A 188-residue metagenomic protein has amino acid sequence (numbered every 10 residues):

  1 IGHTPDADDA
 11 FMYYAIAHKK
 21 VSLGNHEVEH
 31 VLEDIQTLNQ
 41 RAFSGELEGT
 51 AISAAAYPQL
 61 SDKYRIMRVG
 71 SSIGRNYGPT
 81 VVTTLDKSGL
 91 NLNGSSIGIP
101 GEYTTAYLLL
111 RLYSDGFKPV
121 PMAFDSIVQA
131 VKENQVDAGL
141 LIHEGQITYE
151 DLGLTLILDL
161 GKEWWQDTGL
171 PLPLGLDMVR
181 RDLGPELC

Functional and structural regions predicted by a protein language model:
I1-H18, G78-D137, E144: Bilobed "Venus flytrap"/periplasmic-binding protein-like clamshell domains and structurally analogous long
I1-S72, T83, N93-S96, C188: N-terminal hydrophobic or amphipathic helices and topogenic motifs
A42, A51, P121, G139-L141: A structural signal for short, well-ordered beta-strand segments and their strand-loop junctions that often border
S53-A55, G70, L85-K87, Y103 (+2 more regions): Short, flexible active-site-adjacent loop segments at beta-strand->alpha-helix junctions, enriched in small/polar
Q59-S61, L110-R111, T148-L152: Short loop/helix-cap segments at secondary-structure boundaries that form the rim of catalytic
K63-R68, G116-P119, G153-I157: Active-site regions of enzymes building and remodeling cell-envelope glycoconjugates
I66-G89, W165-D182: Hydrophobic/proline-rich hinge and linker segments of small-molecule sensing/allosteric domains, predominantly
A123-C188: Pocket-lining segment of extracytoplasmic ligand-binding domains
